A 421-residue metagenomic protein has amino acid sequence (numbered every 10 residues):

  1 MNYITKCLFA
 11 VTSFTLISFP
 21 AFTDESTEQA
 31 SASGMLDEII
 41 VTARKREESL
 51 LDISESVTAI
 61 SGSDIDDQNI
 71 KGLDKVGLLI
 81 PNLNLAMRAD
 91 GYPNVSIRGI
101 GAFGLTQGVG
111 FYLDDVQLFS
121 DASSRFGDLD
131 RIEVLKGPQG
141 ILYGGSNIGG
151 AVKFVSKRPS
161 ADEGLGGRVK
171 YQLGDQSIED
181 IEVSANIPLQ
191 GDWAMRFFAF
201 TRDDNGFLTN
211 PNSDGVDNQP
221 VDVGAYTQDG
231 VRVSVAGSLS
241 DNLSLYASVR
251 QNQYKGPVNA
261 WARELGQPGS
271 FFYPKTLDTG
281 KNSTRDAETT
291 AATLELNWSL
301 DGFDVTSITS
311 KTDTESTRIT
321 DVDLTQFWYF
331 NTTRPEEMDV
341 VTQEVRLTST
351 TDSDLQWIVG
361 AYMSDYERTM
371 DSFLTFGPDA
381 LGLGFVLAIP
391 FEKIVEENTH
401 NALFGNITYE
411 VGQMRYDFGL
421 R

Functional and structural regions predicted by a protein language model:
M1-I70, D74-I80, N186, D241 (+2 more regions): N-terminal Sec signal peptide and the immediately downstream disordered periplasmic leader that contains the TonB box
T42, D74-V116, D130: Extracytoplasmic beta-strand/coil segments of soluble accessory domains associated with Gram-negative outer-membrane
V57, I65, V76-G77, I132-G137 (+2 more regions): Non-catalytic regulatory/gating segments with a bias toward low-complexity or hydrophobic composition
L73-V76, N94-R98, Y112, V134 (+3 more regions): N-terminal periplasmic accessory domains that precede and gate Gram-negative outer-membrane beta-barrel machines
D114-G140: Short acidic/polar hinge/loop motifs at secondary-structure boundaries that mediate gating or recognition
L173-D204, L208, N212-N259, T290 (+5 more regions): Transmembrane beta-barrel wall of Gram-negative outer-membrane proteins
S244, S248-T289, W328, T332-E336 (+2 more regions): Flexible loop and strand-edge segments within Gram-negative outer membrane beta-barrel domains
S299-F404, Y409-G412: Replace "related TpsB outer-membrane translocases also match" with "some related outer-membrane beta-barrels such as
